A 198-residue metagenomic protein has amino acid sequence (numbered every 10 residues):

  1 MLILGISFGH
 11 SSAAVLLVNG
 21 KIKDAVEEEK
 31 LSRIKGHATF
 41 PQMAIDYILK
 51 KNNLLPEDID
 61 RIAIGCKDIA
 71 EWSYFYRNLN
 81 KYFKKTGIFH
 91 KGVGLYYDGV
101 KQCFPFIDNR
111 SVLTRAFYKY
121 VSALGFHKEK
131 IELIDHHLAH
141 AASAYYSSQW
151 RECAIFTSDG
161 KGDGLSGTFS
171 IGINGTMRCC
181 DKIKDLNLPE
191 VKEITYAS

Functional and structural regions predicted by a protein language model:
M1-S198: Short acidic/glycine-rich loops and adjacent helix/strand connectors that line catalytic pockets where negatively
